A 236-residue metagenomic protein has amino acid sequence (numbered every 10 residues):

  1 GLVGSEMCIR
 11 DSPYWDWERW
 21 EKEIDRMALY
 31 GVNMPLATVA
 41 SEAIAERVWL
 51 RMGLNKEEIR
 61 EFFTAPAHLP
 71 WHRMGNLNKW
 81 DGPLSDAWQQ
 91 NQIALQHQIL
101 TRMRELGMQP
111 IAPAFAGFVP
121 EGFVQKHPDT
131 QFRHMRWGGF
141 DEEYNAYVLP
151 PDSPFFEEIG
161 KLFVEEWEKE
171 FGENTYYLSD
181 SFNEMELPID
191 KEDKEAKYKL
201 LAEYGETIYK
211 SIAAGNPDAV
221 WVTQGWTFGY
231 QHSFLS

Functional and structural regions predicted by a protein language model:
G1: N-terminal carbohydrate-binding accessory modules
S5-E6, R10-S236: Aromatic-lined carbohydrate-binding surfaces of glycoside hydrolases
